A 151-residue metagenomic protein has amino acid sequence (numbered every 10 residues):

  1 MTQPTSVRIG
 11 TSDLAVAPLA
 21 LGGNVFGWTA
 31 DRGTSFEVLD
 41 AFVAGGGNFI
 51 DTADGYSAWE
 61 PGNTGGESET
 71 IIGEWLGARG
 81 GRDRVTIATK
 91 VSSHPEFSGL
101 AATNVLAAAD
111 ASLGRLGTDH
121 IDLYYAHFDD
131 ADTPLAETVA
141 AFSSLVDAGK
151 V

Functional and structural regions predicted by a protein language model:
M1-V85, D147: N-terminal binding-site loop/beta-alpha segment at the start of enzyme catalytic domains that lines or forms
G23, A30-S35, P61-T64, T86 (+3 more regions): General "foldedness" signal
N24-F26, G55, K90-H94, A126-D129: Active-site beta-loop-alpha junctions enriched in small/polar residues
F49-A53, T86-T89, H120-Y125: Short beta-strand segments at enzyme active-site cores
S93-V151: Glycine/proline-rich, positively charged, aromatic-decorated active-site loop/lid region on the catalytic face
